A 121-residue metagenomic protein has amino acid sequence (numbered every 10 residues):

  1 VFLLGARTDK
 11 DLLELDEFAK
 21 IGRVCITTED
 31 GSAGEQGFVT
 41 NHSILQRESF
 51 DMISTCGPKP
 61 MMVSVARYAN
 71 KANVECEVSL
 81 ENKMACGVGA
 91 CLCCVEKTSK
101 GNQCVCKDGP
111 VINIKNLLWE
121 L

Functional and structural regions predicted by a protein language model:
V1-V78: FNR/FR-type flavoprotein reductase catalytic core
D9-D11, S32-A33, K83-G87, I112: Short gly/pro/ser/thr-enriched loop/turn and capping motifs at secondary-structure boundaries
L15, A66, V78, G89 (+2 more regions): A generic "cationic amphipathic patch" detector
M52, L92-C94, K115: A generic structured-segment signal
K59, E81-P110: Local cysteine-cluster metal-coordination motifs and their immediate loop/turn environment, predominantly Fe-S cluster
P110-L121: Short microdomains enriched in Cys/His and/or Lys/Arg
